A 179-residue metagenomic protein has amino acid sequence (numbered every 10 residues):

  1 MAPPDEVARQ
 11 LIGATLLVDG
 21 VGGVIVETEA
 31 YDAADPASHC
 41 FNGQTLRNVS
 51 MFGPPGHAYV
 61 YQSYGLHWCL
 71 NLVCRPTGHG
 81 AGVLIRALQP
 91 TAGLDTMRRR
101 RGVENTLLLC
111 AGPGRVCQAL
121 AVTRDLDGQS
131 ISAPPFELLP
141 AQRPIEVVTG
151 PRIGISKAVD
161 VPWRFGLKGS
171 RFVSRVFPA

Functional and structural regions predicted by a protein language model:
M1-A179: Conserved, well-structured core segments that form or line functional sites
